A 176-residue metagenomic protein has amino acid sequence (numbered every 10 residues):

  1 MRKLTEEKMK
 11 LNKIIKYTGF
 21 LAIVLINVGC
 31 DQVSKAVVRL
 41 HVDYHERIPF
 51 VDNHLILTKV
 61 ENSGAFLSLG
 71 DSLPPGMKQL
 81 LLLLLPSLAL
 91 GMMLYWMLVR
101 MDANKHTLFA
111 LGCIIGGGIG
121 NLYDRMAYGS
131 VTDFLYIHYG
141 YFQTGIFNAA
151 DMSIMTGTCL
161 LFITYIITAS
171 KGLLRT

Functional and structural regions predicted by a protein language model:
M1-T176: Alpha-helical transmembrane bundles and membrane-interface segments of multipass inner-membrane proteins
